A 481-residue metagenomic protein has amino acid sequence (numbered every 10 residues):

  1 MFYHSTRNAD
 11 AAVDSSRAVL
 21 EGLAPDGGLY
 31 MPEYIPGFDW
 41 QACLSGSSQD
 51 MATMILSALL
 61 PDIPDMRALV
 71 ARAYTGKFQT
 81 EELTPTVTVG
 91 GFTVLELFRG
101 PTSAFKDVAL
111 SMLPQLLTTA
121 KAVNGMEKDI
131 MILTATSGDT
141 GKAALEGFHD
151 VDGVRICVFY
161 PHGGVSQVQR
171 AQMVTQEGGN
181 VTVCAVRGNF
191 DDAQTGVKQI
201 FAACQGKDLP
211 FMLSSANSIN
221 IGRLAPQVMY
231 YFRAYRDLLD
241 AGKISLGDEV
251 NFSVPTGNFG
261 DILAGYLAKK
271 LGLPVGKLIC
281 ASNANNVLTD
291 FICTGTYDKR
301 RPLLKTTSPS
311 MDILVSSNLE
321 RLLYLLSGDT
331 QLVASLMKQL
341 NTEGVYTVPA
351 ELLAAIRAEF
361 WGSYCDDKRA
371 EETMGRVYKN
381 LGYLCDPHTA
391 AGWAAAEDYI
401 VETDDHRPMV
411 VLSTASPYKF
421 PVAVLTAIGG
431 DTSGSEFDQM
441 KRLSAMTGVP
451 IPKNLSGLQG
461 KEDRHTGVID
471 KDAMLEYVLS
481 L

Functional and structural regions predicted by a protein language model:
M1-L481: PLP-dependent amino-acid enzyme catalytic core
